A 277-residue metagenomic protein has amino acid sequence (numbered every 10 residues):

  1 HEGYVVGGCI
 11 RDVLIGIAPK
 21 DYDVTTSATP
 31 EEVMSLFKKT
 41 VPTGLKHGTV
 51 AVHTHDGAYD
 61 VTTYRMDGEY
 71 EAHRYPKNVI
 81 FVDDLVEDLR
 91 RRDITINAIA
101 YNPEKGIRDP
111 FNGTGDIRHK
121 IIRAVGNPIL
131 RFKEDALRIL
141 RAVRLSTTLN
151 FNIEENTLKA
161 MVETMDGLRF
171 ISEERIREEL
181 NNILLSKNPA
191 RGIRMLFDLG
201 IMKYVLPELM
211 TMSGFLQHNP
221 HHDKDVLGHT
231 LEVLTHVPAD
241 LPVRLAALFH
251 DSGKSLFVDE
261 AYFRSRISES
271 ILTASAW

Functional and structural regions predicted by a protein language model:
H1-W277: Catalytic cores of the polymerase beta-like nucleotidyltransferase superfamily and closely associated nucleotide
